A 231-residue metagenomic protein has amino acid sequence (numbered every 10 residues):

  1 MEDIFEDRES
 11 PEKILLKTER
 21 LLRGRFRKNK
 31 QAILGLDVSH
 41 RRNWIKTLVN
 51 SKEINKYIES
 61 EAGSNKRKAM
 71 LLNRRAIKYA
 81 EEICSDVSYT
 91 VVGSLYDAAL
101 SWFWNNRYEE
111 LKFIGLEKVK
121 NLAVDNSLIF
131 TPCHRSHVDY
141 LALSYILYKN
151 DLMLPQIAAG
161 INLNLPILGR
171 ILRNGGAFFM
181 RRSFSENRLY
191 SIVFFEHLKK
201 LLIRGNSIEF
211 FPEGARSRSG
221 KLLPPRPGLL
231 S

Functional and structural regions predicted by a protein language model:
M1-I129, H134-Y145, G169-G176, F195-E196: Membrane-anchoring hydrophobic helices of lipid-metabolizing enzymes
W104-E110, I157, F184-L189: Short, flexible loop segments at the rims of nucleotide/cofactor-binding pockets, characterized by
I114, F130-C133, A158-G160, M180-R182 (+2 more regions): Generic beta-strand/beta-sheet core signal
G115, D139, N164, Y190 (+2 more regions): Amphipathic coiled-coil/heptad-repeat helices and related helical stalk/stem segments that mediate oligomerization
S136-Y140, L163-I167, E186-L189, L201 (+1 more regions): Flexible loop/turn segments at secondary-structure boundaries
Y145-K149, M153-E186: Metal-dependent catalytic core segments for phosphate chemistry
L152-A158, V193-S231: Membrane-associated lipid acylation/remodeling enzymes share a hydrophobic transmembrane-juxtamembrane segment
